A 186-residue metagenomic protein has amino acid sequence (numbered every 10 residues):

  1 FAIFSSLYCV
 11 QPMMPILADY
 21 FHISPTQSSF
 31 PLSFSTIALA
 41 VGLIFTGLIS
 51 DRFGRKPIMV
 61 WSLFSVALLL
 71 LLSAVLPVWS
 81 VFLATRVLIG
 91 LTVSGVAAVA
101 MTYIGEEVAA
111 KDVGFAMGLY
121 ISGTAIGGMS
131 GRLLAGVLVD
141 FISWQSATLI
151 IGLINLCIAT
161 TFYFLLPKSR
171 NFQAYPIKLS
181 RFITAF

Functional and structural regions predicted by a protein language model:
F1-P25: Extracytoplasmic
F4, Y8, G90-A98, M129: Small-residue-rich segments within alpha-helical transmembrane domains of MFS-like 12-TM solute carriers
Y8, T36-I44, G128-M129: Residue-level signature of mid-helix packing/kink "hotspots" within the transmembrane helices of 12-pass Major
V41-W79: Conserved MFS/SLC helix-loop-helix module at the cytosolic interface between two early adjacent transmembrane helices
V81, A110, L119-L166: Helix-loop-helix hairpin linking two adjacent transmembrane segments in secondary transporters
T85-T124: Cytoplasmic helix-loop-helix junction between adjacent transmembrane helices in 12-TM secondary transporters
P167-F186: Juxtamembrane intracellular "pre-TM" segments in multi-pass secondary transporters
